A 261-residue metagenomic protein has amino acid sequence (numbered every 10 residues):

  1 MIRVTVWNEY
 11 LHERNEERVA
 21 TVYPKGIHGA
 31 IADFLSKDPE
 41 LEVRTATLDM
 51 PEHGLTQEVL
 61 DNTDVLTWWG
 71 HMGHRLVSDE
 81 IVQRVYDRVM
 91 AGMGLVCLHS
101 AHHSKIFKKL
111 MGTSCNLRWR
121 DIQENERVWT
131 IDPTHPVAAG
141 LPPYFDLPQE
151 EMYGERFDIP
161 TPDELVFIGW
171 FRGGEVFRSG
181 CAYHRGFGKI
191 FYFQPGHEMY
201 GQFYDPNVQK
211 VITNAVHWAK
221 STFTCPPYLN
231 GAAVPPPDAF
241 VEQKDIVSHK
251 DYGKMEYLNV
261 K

Functional and structural regions predicted by a protein language model:
M1-E13: Short beta-strand segments enriched in small/hydrophobic residues
Y10, G70-H71, G196, K220: Cell-envelope and extracellular/periplasmic
A20-S104: Helical hinge/lid and interdomain linker segments adjacent to catalytic or ligand-binding clefts that mediate domain
E42-R44, D61, L117-Q194, L229 (+1 more regions): Catalytic beta-strand/loop cores that center a nucleophilic Ser/Cys/Thr and support acyl-enzyme chemistry
G73-L141: A glycine-rich, often tryptophan-bearing local segment used as a flexible ligand/cofactor-contacting loop or short
E80-Q83, P206-K210: Charged helix-capping and loop-helix junction motifs
M199-N207: A short acidic/glycine-rich loop-to-helix N-cap element
Q209-K261: C-terminal active-site/capping subdomain that shapes the small-molecule cofactor and substrate pocket of enzyme
